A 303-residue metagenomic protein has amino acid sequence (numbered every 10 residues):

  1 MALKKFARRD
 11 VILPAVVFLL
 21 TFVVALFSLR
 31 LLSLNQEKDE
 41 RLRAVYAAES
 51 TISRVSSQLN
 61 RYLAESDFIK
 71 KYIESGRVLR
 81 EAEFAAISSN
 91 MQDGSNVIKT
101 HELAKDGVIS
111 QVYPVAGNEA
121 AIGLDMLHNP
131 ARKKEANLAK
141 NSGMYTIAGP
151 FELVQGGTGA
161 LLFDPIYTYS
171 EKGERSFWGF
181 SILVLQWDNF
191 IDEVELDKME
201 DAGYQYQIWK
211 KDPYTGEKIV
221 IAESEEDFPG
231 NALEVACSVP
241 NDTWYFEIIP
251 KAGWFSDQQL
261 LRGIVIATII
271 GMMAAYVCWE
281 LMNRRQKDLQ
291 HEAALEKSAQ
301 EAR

Functional and structural regions predicted by a protein language model:
A2-L34, V265-A275: Extreme N-terminal signal-anchor transmembrane helix of membrane signaling/transducer proteins, especially in bacteria
A7-D10, V194, I249-A267: Membrane-interface helix-start motif
V17-L79: Juxtamembrane extracytoplasmic/periplasmic/luminal helical "stalk" adjacent to the first N-terminal
S33, E37, V55-Q58, H128 (+3 more regions): Generic alpha-helical structural element
L34-L42, E280-R303: Cytosolic signal-transmission helices at domain junctions
R41, V45, E74-W244, I248: Intrinsically disordered, low-complexity polar/acidic regions
F255-A293: Cytoplasm-proximal transmembrane signaling helix
